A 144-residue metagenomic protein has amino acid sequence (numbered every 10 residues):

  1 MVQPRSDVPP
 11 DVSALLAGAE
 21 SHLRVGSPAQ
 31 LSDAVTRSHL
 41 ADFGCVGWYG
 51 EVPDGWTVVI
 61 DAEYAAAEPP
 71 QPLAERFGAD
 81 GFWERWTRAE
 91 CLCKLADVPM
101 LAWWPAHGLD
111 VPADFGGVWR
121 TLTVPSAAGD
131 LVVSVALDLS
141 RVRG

Functional and structural regions predicted by a protein language model:
M1-G144: Core catalytic alpha/beta fold that binds nucleotide/phospho-ligands
